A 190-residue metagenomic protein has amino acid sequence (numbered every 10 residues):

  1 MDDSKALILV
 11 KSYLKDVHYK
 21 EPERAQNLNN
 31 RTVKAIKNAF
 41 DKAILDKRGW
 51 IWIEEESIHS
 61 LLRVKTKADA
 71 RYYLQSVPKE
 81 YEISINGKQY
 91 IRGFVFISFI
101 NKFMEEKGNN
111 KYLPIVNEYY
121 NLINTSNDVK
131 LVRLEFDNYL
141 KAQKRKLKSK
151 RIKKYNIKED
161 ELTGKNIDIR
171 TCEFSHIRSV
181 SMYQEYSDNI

Functional and structural regions predicted by a protein language model:
M1-F136: Extended charged
D46, K153, K165-I167: Generic structural signal for beta-strand residues in well-ordered domains
I53, S57, Y155-K158, I169-C172: Short, well-structured alpha-helical interface segments that form or flank functional binding sites
R63-K67, N156-I157, G164: Residue-level recognition of short, structured coil/turn motifs that connect secondary structure elements
Y120-E159, Q184-Y186: Short, charged surface segments at domain edges that flank catalytic/cofactor-binding sites
E161-I190: Histidine-centered nuclease catalytic patch
